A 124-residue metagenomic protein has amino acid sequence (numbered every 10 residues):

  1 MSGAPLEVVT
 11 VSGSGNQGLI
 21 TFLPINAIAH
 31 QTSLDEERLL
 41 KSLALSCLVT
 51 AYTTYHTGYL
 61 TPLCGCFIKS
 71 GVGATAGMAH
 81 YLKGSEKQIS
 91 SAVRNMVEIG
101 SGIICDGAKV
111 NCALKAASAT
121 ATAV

Functional and structural regions predicted by a protein language model:
M1, L6, A44, R94-N95: Phosphate-rich cofactor/ligand-interacting catalytic cores and adjacent structured alpha/beta frameworks
M1-G3, N26-Q31: Function-dense linear segments that define catalytic or interfacial modules in macromolecule-processing proteins
M1-N16, A51: Accessory "access/gating" subregions that flank catalytic or transport cores
T10-A29: Glycine-rich, small/polar surface segments that engage phosphate groups of diverse ligands
I28-K41, A51-S118: Hydrophobic alpha-helical bundle architecture
S46-V49: Active-site C-terminal subdomain of aminotransferase-like
A119-V124: Mobile "lid/hinge" segments at catalytic clefts and subdomain interfaces of large enzymes
